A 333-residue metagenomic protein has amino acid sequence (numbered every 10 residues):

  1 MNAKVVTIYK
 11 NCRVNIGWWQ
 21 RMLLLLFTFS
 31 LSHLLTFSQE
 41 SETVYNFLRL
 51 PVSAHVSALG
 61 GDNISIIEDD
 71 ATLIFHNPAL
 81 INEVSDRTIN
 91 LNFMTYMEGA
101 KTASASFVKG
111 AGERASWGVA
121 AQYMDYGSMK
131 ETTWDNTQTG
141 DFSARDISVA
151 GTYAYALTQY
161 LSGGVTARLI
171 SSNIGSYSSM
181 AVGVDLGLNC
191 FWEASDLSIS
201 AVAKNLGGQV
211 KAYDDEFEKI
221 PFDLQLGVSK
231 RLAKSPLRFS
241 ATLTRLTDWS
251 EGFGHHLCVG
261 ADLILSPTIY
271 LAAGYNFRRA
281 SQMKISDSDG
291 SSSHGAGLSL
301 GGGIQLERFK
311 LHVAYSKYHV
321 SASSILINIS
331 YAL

Functional and structural regions predicted by a protein language model:
M1-W19: N-terminal secretory signal peptides that target proteins for export/translocation
R21-M22, A120: Enriched - but not universal
M22-H33: Bacterial N-terminal signal peptides
L34-S38: Sec/Tat signal peptide C-region and signal peptidase I cleavage site
Q39-L333: Subset of outer-membrane beta-barrel
